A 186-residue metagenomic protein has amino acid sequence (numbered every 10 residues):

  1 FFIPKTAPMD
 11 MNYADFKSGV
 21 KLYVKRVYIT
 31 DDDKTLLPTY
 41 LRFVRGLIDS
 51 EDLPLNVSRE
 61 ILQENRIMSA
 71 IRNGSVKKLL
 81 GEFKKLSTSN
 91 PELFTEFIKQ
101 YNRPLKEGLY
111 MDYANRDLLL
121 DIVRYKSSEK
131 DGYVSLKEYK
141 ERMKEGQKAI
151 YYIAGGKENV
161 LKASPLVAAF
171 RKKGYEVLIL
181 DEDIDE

Functional and structural regions predicted by a protein language model:
F1-E186: Conserved GHKL (Bergerat-fold) ATPase module
